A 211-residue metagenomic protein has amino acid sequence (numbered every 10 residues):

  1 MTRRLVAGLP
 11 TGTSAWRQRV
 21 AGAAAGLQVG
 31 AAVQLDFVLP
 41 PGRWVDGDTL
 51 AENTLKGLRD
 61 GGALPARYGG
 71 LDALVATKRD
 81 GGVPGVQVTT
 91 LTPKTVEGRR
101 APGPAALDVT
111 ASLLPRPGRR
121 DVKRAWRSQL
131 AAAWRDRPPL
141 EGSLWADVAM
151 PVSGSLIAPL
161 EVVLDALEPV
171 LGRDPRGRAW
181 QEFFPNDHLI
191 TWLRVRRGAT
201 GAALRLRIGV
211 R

Functional and structural regions predicted by a protein language model:
M1-R211: Acidic, proline/glycine-enriched N-terminal capping motif
